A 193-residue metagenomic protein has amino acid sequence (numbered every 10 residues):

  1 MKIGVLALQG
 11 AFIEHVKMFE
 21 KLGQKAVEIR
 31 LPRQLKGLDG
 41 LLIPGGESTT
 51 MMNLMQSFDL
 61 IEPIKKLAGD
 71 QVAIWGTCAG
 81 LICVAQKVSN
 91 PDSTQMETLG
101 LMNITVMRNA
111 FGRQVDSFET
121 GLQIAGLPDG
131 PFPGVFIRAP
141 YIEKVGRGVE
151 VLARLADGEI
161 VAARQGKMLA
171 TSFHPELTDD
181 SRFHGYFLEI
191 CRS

Functional and structural regions predicted by a protein language model:
M1, G37-L38, Q71-V72, M96 (+3 more regions): Short coil/turn connectors at secondary-structure junctions
M1-S57, I61-L67, S181-G185, E189-S193: N-terminal beta1-alpha1 cap of cysteine-dependent amidohydrolase-like domains
L8, A79, F173: Cofactor-binding loop segments of dinucleotide-utilizing enzymes, especially the Rossmann-like FAD- and NAD(P)+-binding
A26-V27, I74, M168: Hydrophobic anchor at the start of a short beta-strand that flanks the dinucleotide cofactor-binding loop
E28, G76-T77, A163: General beta-strand structural signal in soluble alpha/beta enzymes
I43, G76, T171: Redox-cofactor binding/interface segments in oxidoreductases and associated redox assembly factors
S48-Q123: Cysteine-nucleophile active-site neighborhood
R108-S193: Amide-donor transfer/coupling interface in amidating biosynthetic enzymes
